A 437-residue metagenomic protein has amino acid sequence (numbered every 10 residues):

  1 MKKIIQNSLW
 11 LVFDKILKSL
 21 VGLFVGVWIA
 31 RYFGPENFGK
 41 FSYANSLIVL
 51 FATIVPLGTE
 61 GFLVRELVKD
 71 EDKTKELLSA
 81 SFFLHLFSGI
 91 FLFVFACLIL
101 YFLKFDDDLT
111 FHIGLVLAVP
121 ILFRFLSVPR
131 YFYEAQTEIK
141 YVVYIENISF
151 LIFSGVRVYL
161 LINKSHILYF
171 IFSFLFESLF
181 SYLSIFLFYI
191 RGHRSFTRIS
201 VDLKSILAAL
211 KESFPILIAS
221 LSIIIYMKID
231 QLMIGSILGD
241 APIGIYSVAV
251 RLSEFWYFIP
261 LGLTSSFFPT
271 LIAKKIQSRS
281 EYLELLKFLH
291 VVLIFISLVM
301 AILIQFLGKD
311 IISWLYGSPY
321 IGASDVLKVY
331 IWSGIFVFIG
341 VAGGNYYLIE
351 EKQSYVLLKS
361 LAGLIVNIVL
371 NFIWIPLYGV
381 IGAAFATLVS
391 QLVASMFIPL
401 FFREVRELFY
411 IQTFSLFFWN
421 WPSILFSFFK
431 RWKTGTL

Functional and structural regions predicted by a protein language model:
M1-I4, K140, I167-I171, I185-M227 (+3 more regions): Interhelical loop/hinge segments that connect adjacent transmembrane helices in multipass membrane
K3, L100-L117, D240, Q305-I335: Interfacial segments at transmembrane-helix termini and the short loops linking adjacent helices
I4, E66-E71, L122-I145, L168 (+1 more regions): Membrane-interface junctions at transmembrane-helix termini in multi-pass inner-membrane proteins
Q6-G22, G26, V142, I148-S149 (+4 more regions): Transmembrane helical elements of multi-pass membrane transporters/channels
V27, V55-D72, A135, S253-R279 (+2 more regions): Helix-loop junctions and terminal segments of transmembrane helices in multi-pass membrane transport/translocation
W28-K40, F102-F111, Q136-Y141, L151-L183 (+5 more regions): Membrane-interface helix-loop junctions in multi-pass transport and translocation proteins
L63, P129-A135, I139, Y159-N163 (+7 more regions): C-terminal transmembrane helix end/exit motif
F83-A219, K228: Hydrophobic transmembrane helix module of multi-pass membrane transport proteins
